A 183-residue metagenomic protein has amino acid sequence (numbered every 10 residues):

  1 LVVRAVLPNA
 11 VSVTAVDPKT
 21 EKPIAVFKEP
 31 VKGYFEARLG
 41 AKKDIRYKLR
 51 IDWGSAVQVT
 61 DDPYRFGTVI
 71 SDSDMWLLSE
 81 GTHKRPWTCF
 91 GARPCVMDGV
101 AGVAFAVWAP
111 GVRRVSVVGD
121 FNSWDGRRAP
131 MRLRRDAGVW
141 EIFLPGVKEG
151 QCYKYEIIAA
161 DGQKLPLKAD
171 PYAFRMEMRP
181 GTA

Functional and structural regions predicted by a protein language model:
L1, K22-P23, E29-A109, R134-A183: The feature marks proteins involved in alpha-glucan
V6-S12, W108-V115: Short proline/glycine-enriched turn/loop motifs at strand-loop junctions of beta-rich domains
A10-V11, P18-P23: Solvent-exposed beta-hairpin/edge-strand motifs
V13-A15, V115-V117, Y153: Short beta-strand elements bearing conserved aromatic residues within extracellular beta-rich modules
V16-P18, D52, V118-D120, I158: Predominantly extracellular/luminal cell-surface or secreted proteins
K28, V118, R132: Residue-level detector of conserved, well-ordered beta-strand and adjacent loop positions that form binding/recognition
S123-G126: Short beta-strand and strand-turn-strand segments in soluble, beta-rich domains
A129: N-terminal glycine-rich cofactor-binding segment
